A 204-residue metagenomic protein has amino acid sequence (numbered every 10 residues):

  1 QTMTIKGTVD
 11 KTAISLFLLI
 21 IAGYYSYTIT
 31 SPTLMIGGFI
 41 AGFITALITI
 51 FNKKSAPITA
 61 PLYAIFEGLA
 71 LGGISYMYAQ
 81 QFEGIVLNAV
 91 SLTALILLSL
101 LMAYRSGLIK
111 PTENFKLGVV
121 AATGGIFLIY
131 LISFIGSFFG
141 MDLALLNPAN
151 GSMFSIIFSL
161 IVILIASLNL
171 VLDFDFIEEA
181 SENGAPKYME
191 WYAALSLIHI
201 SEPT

Functional and structural regions predicted by a protein language model:
T2-T8, E182: Cytosolic juxtamembrane amphipathic/interface segments immediately preceding and feeding into a transmembrane helix
G23-P32, F51-K54: Short, hydrophobic transmembrane alpha-helix segments
T30-I40, E83-L95, I156-A166: Structural signature of hydrophobic alpha-helical transmembrane segments
I44-P57, L100-P111, F174-F176: C-terminal ends of transmembrane helices
I58-E67, L87-S91, E113-T123: Cytoplasmic-side transmembrane-helix entry/capping segments in multi-pass membrane proteins
A64-M77, V120-L131: Small-residue-rich segments of transmembrane alpha-helices in multi-pass membrane proteins, especially helix faces
E178-L197: Interfacial loop-to-transmembrane junctions
I198-T204: Residue-level detector of conserved catalytic or cofactor/ligand-binding positions in enzyme active sites
